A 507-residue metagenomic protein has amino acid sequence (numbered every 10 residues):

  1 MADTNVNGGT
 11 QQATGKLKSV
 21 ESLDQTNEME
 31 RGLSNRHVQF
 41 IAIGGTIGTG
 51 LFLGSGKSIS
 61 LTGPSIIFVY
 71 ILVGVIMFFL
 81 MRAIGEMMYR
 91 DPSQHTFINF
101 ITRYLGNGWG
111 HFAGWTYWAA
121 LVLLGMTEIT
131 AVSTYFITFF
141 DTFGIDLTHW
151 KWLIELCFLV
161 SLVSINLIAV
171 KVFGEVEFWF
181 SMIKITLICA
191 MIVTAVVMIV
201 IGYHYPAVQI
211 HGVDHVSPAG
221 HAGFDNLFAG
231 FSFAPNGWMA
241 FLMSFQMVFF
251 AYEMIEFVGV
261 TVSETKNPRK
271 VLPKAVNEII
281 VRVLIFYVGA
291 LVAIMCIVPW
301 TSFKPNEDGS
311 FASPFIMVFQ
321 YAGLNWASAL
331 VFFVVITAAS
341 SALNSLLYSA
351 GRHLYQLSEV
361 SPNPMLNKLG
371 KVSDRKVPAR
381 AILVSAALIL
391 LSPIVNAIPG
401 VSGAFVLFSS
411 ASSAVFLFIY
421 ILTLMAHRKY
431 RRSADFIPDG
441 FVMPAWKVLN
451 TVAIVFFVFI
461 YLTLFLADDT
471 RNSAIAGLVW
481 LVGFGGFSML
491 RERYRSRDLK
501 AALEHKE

Functional and structural regions predicted by a protein language model:
M1-G56, S60-T62, F78-R82, R491-E507: Membrane-interface "cap" regions at the ends of multi-pass membrane proteins
D3, G9, T102, I129-I154 (+5 more regions): Helix-loop-helix connectors at the membrane interface of multi-pass transporters/channels
D24-M29, I66, F143-W150, M182-A329: Helix-loop-helix junctions that connect adjacent transmembrane segments in multi-pass membrane transporters
E30, L53-I154, P235, R282 (+1 more regions): Extracellular loop-to-transmembrane helix junctions
S93, T116-S133, M247, Y252-T265 (+3 more regions): Membrane-helix boundary/coupling elements in multi-pass transport proteins
T96-T102, G106, T138-F143, H215-H221 (+3 more regions): TM-loop-TM module centered on a large, flexible mid-protein loop between adjacent transmembrane helices in multi-pass
W150-P218, F249-E253, V276-I280, S409 (+3 more regions): Membrane-interface loop-to-helix entry segments
N367-K376, L417-D468: C-terminal membrane-solvent junction of multi-pass transporters and transport-like membrane proteins
